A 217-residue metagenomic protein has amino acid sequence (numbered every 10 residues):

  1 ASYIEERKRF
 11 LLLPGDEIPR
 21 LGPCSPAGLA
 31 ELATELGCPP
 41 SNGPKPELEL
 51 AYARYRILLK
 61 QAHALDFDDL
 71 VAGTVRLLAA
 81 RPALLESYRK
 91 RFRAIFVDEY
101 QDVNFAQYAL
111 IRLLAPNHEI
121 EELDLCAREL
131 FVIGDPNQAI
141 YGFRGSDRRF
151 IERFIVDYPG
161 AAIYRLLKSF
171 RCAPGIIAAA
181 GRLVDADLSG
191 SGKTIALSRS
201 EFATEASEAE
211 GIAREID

Functional and structural regions predicted by a protein language model:
A1-L59: Coupling/switch/interface segments within P-loop NTPase motor domains and analogous charged loops in nucleic-acid
Y3, A83, P159: Conserved N-terminal phosphate-binding loop of PLP-dependent enzymes in the Aspartate aminotransferase
I4, D66, I133, I176 (+1 more regions): A residue-level signal for conserved active-site and pocket-lining positions in enzyme catalytic cores
K8-L11, Y55, R81, H118 (+3 more regions): Conserved NTP-handling cores and scaffolds of large molecular machines
G37-R153, R165-C172: Conserved helicase NTPase motor core
P159-A162, L167-D217: Helicase P-loop NTPase motor core
